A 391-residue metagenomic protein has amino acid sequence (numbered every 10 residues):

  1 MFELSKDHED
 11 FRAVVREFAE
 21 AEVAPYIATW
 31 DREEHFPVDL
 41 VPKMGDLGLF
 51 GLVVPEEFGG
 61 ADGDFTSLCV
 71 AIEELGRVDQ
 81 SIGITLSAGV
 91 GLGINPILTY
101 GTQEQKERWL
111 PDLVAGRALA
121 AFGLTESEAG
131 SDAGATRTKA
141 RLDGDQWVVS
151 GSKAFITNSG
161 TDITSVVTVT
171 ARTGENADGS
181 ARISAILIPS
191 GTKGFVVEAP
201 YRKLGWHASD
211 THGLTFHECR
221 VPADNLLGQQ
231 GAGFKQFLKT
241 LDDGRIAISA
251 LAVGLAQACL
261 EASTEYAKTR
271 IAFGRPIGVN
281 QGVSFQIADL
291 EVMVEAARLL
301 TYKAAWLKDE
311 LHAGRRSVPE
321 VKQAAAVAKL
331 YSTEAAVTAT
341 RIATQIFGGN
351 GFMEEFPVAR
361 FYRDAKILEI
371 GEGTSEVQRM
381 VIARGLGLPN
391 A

Functional and structural regions predicted by a protein language model:
M1-A88, Y100-Q105, D112, G116-R117 (+4 more regions): Alpha-helical interface subdomain recognition
G48, I72-G76, A171-R172, I188-K193 (+1 more regions): Short Ser/Thr-interspersed hydrophobic loop/turn segments at strand-loop and sheet-helix junctions that line or gate
G116-L124: A short, Trp-centered hydrophobic/proline-enriched beta-strand micro-motif
A121, R137-K139, Q146, V166-T170 (+4 more regions): Conserved hydrophobic/aromatic beta-strand scaffold that supports enzyme active sites
E128-S131, T157-D162, E175-A177, K203-D210: Short Gly/Pro-enriched turn/cap motifs at secondary-structure boundaries
A135, G191-P222: Flexible, small-/acidic-enriched active-site or ligand-binding loops
Q146, S150-V196: A short core secondary-structure module
H217-Q236: Long, acidic (Asp/Glu-rich), low-complexity accessory segments flanking structured domains
